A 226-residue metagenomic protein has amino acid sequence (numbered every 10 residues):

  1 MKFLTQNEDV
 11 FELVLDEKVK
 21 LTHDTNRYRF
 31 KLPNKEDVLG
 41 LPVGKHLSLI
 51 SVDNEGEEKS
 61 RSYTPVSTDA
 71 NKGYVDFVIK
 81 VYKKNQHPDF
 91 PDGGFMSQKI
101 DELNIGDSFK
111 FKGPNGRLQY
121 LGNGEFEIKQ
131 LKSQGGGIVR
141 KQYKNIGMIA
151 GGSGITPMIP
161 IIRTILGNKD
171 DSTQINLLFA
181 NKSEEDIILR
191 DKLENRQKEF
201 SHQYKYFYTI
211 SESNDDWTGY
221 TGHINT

Functional and structural regions predicted by a protein language model:
K2-S108, K112, N181-S183, T209-E212: Ferredoxin-reductase
T5-D9, Q174-T226: Reductase modules of NAD(P)H-dependent flavoproteins
P65, I155-K169: Histidine-anchored nucleotide/phosphate-binding helix
K72, Q86-H87, L118-Q119, T156 (+2 more regions): Eukaryotic short linear interaction motifs
P114-Q142: A short, basic/flexible loop-to-alpha-helix module at the beginning of a structural domain
L121-N123, M158-R163, Q174, L189-R190: A short secondary-structure junction signal
Y143-K144, G167-I175: Conserved S-adenosyl-L-methionine
I146-I149: Conserved beta-strand elements of the Class I
